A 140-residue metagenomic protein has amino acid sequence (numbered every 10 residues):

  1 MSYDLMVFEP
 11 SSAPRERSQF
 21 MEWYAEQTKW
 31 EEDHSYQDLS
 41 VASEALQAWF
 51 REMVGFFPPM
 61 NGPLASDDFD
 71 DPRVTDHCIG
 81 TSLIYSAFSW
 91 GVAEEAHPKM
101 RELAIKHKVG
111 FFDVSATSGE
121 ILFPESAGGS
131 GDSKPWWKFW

Functional and structural regions predicted by a protein language model:
M1-W140: Acidic (Asp/Glu-rich) sequence patches and key acidic residues that form negatively charged surfaces used
